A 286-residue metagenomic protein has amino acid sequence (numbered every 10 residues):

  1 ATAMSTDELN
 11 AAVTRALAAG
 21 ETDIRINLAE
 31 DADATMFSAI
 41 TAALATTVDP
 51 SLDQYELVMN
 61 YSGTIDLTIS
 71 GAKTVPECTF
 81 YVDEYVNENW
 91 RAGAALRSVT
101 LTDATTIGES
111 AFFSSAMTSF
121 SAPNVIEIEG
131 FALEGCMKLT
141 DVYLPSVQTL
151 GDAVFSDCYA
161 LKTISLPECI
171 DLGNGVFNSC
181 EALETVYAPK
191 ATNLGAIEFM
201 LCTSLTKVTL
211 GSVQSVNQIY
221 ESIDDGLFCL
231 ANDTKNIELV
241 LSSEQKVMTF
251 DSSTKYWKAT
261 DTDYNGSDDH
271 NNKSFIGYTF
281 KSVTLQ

Functional and structural regions predicted by a protein language model:
A1-A3, Y278-F280: Intrinsically disordered, low-complexity repeat and linker tracts
T2-G20, M36-T47: Acidic Gly/Asp/Thr-rich repetitive segments characteristic of extracellular carbohydrate-active and adhesion proteins
V13-T22, V58-Y61, A231-D233: Flexible, charged surface loops at secondary-structure boundaries
R25-D31, Y61-T74, E88-T106, S115-E127 (+6 more regions): Structural signature of tandem-repeat unit edges
F37-S51, E77-Y85: Extracellular beta-strand-rich solenoid/capping regions of secreted or surface-exposed proteins that bind or remodel
Y81-V82, F199-M200, E221-A231, S252-K255: A structural signal for leucine-rich repeat
E88, S252-K273: Surface-exposed intrinsically disordered loops and tails
G108-A111, G130-A132, G151-V154, G173-V176 (+2 more regions): Consensus positions within tandem repeat domains that build extended binding/scaffold surfaces
